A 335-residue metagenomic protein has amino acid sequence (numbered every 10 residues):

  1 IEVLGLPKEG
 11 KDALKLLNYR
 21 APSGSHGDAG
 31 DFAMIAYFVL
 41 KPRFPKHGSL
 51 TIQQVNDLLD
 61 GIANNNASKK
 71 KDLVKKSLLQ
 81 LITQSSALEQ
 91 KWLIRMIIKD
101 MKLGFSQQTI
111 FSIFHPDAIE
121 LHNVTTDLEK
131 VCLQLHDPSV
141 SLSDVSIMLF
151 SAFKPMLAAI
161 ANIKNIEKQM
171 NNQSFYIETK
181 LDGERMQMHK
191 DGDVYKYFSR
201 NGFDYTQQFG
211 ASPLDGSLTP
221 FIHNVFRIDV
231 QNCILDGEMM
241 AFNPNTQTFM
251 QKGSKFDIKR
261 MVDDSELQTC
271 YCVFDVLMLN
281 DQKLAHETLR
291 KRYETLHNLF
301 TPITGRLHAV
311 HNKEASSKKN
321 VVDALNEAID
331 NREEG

Functional and structural regions predicted by a protein language model:
I1-K319: N-terminal nucleic-acid-engaging modules of covalent nucleotidyltransferase systems
V321-A324: Hydrophobic alpha-helical interaction segments
I329-D330: Detector for conserved single-position "signature" residues within domains
E333-G335: Conserved, ordered domain cores of eukaryotic regulatory proteins
